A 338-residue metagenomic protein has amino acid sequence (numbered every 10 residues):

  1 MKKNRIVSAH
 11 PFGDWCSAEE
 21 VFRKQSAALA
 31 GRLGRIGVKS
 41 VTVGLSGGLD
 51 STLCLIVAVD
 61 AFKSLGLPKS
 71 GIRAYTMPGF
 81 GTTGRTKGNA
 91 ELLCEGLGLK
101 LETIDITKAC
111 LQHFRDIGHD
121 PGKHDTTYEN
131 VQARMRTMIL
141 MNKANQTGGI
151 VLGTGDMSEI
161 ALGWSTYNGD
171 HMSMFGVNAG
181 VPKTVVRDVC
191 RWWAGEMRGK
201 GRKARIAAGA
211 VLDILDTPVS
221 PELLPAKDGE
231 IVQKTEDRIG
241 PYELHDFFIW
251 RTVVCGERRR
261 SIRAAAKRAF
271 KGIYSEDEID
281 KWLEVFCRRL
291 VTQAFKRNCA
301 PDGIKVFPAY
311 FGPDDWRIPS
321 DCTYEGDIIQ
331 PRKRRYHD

Functional and structural regions predicted by a protein language model:
M1-G47, S51-D338: ATP/NTP-dependent adenylation/nucleotidyl-transfer catalytic domains that generate, transfer, or process NMP-activated
